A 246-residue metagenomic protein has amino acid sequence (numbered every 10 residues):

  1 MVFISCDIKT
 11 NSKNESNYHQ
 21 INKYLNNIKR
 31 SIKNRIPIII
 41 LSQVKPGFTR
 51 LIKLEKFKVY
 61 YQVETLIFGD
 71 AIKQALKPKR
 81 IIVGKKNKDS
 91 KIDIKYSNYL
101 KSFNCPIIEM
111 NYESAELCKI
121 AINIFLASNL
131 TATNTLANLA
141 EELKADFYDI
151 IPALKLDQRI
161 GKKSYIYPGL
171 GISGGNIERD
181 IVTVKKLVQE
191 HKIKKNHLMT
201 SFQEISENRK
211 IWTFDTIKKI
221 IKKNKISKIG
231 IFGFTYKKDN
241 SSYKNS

Functional and structural regions predicted by a protein language model:
M1-S246: Structural/interface elements that position substrates and couple domains in central-metabolism enzymes
